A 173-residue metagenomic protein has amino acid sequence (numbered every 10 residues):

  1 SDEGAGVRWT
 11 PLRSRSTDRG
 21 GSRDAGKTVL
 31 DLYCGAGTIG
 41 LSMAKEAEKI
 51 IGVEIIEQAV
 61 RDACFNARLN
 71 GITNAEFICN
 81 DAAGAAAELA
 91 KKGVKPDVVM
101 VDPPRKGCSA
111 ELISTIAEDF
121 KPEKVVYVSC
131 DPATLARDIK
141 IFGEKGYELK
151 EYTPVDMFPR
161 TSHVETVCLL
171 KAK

Functional and structural regions predicted by a protein language model:
S1-K173: Rossmann-like S-adenosyl-L-methionine
